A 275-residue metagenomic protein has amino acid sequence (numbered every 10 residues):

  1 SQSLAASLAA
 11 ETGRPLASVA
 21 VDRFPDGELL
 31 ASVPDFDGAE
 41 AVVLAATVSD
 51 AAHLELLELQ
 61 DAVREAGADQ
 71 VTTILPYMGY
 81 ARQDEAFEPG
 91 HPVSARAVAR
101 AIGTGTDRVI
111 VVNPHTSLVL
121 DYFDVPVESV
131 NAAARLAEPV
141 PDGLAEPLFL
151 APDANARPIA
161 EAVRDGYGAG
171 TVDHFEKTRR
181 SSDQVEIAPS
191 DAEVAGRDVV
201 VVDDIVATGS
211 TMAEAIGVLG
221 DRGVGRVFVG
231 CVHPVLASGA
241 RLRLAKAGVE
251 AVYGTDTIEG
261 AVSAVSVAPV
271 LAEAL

Functional and structural regions predicted by a protein language model:
S1-L275: PRPP-associated nucleotide enzymes
